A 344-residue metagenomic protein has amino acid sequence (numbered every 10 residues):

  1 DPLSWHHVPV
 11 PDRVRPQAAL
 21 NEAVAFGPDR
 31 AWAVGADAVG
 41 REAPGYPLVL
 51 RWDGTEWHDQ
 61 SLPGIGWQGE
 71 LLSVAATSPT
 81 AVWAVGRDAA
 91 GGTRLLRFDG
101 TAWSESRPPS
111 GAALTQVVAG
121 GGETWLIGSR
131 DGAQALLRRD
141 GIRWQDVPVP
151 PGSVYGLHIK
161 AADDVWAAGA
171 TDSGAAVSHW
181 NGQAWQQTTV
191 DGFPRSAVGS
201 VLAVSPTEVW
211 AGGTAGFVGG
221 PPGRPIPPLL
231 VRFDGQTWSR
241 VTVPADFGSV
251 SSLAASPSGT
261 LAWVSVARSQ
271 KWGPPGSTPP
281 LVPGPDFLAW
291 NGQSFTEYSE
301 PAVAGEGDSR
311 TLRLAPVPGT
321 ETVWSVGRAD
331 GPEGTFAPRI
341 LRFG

Functional and structural regions predicted by a protein language model:
D1-G344: Residue-level hotspots at or immediately adjacent to binding/recognition sites across diverse folds
